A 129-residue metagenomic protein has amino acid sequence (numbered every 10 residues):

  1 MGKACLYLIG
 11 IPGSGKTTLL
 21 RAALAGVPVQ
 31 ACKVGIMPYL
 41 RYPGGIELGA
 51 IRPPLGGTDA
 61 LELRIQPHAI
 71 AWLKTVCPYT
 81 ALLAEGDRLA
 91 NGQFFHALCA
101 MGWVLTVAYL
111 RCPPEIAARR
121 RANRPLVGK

Functional and structural regions predicted by a protein language model:
M1-K3: Phosphate-binding P-loop
L8: Hydrophobic anchor at the beta1->P-loop junction of P-loop NTPases
G13-K16: Conserved glycine(s) of the Walker
T18-V29: A conserved segment at the C-terminal end of the G1
Q30-P43: N-terminal short beta-loop-beta anion/metal-coordinating cradle
L40-L89: Conserved nucleotide-sensing/catalytic segment adjacent to the nucleotide-binding pocket in NTP-handling enzymes
G86, M101-R121: Conserved phosphate-donor/acceptor-positioning beta-strand/loop module used by diverse small-molecule
V127-K129: Small-molecule kinase domains that catalyze NTP-dependent phosphoryl transfer to phosphate-bearing small molecules
